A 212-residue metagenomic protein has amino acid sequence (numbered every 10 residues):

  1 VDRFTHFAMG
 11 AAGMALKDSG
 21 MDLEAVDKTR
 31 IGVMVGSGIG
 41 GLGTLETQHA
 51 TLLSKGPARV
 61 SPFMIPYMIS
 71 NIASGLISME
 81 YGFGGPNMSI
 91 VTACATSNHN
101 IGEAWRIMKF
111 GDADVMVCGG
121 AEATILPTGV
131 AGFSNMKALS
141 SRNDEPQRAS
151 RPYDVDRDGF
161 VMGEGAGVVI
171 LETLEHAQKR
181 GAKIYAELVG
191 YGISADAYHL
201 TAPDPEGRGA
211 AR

Functional and structural regions predicted by a protein language model:
V1-G10, L16, G40-E103, D112 (+1 more regions): Conserved catalytic cysteine-centered active-site region of acyl-thioester-dependent Claisen-condensing enzymes
A15-D27, A177-I184: Phosphate/pyrophosphate-binding loops at sites that engage ATP/ADP/AMP, CoA/4′-phosphopantetheine, polyphosphate
A25-V35, N87-T92, A113-A121, K183-Y191: Beta-strand segments within the central parallel beta-sheet cores of soluble alpha/beta enzyme folds
G38-G40, F83, A93-T96, R106-I107 (+3 more regions): Short acidic/polar capping segments at secondary-structure boundaries
T44-T47, I101, L126-G132, Y198-P203: Short acidic, glycine/serine/threonine-rich loops at helix termini
I101-G129: Short glycine/serine-rich loop segments
D144-R212: Condensing-enzyme catalytic core mediating Claisen C-C bond formation in acyl metabolism
